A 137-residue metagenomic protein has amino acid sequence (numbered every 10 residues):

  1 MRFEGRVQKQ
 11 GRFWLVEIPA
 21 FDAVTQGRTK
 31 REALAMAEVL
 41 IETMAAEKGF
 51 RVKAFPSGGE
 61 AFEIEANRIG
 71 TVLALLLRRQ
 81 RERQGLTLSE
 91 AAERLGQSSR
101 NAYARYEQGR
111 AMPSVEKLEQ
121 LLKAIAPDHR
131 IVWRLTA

Functional and structural regions predicted by a protein language model:
M1-F50: DNA-contacting interfaces and partner/effector-binding or oligomerization modules in DNA-centric proteins
G58-R83: A short, Lys/Arg-rich alpha-helix, primarily the initiator
L77, L88-S89, R100, V115-L118: Helix-turn-helix DNA-binding elements, focusing on the entry/boundary residues of the two helices that contact DNA
R81, A92-E93, L122: The alpha-helix within a helix-turn-helix
G85-A104: Short alpha-helical DNA-recognition segment
S114-L135: DNA major-groove recognition helix of helix-turn-helix/homeodomain DNA-binding modules
